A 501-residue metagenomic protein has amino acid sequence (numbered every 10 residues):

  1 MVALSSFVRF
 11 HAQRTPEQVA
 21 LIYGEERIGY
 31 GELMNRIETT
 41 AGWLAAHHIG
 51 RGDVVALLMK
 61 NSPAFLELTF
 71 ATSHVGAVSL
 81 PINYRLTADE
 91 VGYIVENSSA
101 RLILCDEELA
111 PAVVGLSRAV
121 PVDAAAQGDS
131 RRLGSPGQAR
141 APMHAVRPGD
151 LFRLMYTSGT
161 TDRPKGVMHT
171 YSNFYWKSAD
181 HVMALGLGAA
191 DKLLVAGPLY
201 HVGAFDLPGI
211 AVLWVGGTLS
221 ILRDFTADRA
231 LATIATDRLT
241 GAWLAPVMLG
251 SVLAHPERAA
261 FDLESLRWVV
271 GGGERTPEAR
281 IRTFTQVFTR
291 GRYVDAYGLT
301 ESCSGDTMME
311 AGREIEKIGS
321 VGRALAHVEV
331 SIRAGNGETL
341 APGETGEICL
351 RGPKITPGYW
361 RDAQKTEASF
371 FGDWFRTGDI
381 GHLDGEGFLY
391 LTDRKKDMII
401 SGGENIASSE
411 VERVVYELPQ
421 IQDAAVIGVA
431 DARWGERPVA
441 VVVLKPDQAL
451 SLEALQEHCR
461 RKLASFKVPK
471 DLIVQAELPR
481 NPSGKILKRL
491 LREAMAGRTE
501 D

Functional and structural regions predicted by a protein language model:
R9, E17-S62, L66-F70, T87-G92: Conserved AMP-binding/adenylate-forming core of the ANL superfamily
E17, Q138-Y156, R163, G186-K192: Conserved pre-ATP/AMP-binding loop-to-beta segment of ANL
E25, E108-P148, R163, H255: ANL superfamily adenylate-forming
G29-E32, F152-W176: Conserved AMP-binding A3 loop
D53-V54, K60-L80, Y84-A88, E96-L102 (+3 more regions): A short helix-loop-beta submotif of the ANL/AMP-binding
L86, I103, A242, G352 (+6 more regions): AMP-binding/adenylate-forming catalytic core of the ANL superfamily
Y175-K192, Y200-T240, H255-P256: Conserved AMP-binding/adenylation subdomain of ANL enzymes
L239-L244, L253-E316, E329: Gly/Ser/Thr-rich phosphate-binding loop
